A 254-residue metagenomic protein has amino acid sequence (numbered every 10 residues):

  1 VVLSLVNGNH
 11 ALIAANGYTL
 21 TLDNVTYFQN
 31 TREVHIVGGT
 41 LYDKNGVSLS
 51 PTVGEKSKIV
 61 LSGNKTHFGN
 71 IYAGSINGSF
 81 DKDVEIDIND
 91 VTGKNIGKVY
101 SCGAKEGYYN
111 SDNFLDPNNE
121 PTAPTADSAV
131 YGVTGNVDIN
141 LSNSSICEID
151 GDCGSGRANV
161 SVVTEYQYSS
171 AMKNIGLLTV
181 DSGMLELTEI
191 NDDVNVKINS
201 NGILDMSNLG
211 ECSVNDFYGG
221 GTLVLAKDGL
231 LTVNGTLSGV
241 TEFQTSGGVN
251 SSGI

Functional and structural regions predicted by a protein language model:
L3-N70, S75-N208, S213-N215, T222-D228 (+2 more regions): Surface-exposed loop/turn motifs in large extracellular/passenger domains
